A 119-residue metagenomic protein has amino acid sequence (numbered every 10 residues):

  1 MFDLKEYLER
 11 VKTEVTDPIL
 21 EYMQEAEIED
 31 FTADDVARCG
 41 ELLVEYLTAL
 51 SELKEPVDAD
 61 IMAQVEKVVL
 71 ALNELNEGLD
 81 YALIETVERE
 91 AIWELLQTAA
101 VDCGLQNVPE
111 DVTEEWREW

Functional and structural regions predicted by a protein language model:
M1-R10, D58-A59, V112-R117: A broad, low-amplitude sensor of folded, mature protein cores
M1-S51: Short terminal alpha-helical segments
K12, V36, E74, A82-L83 (+1 more regions): Alpha-helical interaction segments
E14-D17, E25-A26, A49, L53-P56 (+3 more regions): Surface-exposed polar/charged interaction patches
D35, K54-I61, Y81-E88: Residue-level recognition of alpha-helical structural elements
A37-G40, V44, E66-N73, E90 (+2 more regions): Generic structural signal for well-ordered, non-transmembrane alpha-helical segments in soluble/cytosolic regions
L43-L75: Mature extracytoplasmic domains of secretory-pathway proteins
L79-W119: Amphipathic alpha-helical binding modules
